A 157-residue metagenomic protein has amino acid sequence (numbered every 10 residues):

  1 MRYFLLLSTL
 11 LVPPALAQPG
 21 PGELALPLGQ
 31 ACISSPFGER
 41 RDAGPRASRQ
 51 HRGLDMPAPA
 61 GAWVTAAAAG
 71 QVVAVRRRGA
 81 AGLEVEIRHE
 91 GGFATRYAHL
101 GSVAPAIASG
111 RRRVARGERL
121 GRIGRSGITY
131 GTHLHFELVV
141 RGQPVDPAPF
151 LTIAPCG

Functional and structural regions predicted by a protein language model:
M1-P21, G157: N-terminal secretion targeting segments of exported proteins
P14-L83, R116, R125, V145 (+1 more regions): Surface-exposed, glycine-biased beta-strand/turn segments
I33, R52-P57, E84-H89, F93-R96 (+1 more regions): Conserved, short, structured surface segments that act as functional micro-motifs
G38, G101-A104, L151: Generic, ordered loop/turn and secondary-structure boundary motif
G61-W63, I107-R111: Gly/Ser-rich catalytic serine loop of serine hydrolases
A66-A106, T132-E137: Zn2+-dependent peptidoglycan hydrolase active-site motif and core
Q71, G101, R111-R112, E118: Structural motif
